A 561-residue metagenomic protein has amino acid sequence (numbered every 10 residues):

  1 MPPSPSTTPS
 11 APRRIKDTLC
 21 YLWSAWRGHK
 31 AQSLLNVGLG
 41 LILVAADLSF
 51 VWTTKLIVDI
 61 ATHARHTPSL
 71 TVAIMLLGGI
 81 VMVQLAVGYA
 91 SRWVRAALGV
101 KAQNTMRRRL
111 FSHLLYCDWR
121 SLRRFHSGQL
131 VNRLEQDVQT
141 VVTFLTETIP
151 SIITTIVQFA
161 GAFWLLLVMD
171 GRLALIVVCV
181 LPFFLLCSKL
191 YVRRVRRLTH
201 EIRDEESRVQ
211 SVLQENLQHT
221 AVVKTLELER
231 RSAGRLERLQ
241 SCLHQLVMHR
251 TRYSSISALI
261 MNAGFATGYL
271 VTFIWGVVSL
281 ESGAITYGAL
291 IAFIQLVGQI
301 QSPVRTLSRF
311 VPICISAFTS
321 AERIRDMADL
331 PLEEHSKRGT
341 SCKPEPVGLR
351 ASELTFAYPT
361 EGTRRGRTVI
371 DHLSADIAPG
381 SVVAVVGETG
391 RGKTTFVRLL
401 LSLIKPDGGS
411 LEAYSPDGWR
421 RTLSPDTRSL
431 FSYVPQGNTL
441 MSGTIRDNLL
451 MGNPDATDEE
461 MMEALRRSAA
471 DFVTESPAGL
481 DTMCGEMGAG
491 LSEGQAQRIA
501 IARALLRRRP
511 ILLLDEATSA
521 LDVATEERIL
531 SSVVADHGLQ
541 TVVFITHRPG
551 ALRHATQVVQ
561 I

Functional and structural regions predicted by a protein language model:
M1-D47, T62-L76, S91-R95, G99 (+8 more regions): Membrane-integrated ABC transporters
W23-K30, W119-R120, Q136-L145, I149 (+8 more regions): An intracellular "coupling" helix at the cytosolic face of ABC transporter transmembrane type-1 domains
G28, Q32-I42, L77, E147-E201 (+1 more regions): Transmembrane helices of ABC transporter permease
L76-G88, L181-L185, S254-G268, I274-W275 (+1 more regions): Hydrophobic alpha-helical segments in the permease module
L228, R252, Q299-M327: Cytosolic ends of transmembrane helices, especially the final helix of ABC transmembrane type-1 domains
G362, P435-M483: Conserved "ABC signature" C-loop
T395, S432, G437, I445-N448 (+1 more regions): ABC-family ATPase nucleotide-binding domain "signature/switch" substructure
L401: Helix-to-loop junction immediately C-terminal to a conserved catalytic motif
